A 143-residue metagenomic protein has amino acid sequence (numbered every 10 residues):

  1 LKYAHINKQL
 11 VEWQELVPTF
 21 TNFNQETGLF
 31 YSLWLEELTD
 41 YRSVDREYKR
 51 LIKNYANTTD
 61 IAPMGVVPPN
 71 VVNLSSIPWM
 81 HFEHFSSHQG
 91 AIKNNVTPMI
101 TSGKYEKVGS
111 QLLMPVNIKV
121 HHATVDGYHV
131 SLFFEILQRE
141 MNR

Functional and structural regions predicted by a protein language model:
L1-A4, L35, R42, N54 (+1 more regions): Active-site-proximal acidic secondary-structure segment that organizes catalysis
L1-P18: Hydrophobic "lid/gating" helix adjacent to the active-site nucleophile that controls access to an acyl-thioester pocket
L16, L29-Y31, M114-V116: Short amphipathic alpha-helical segments
L16-F23, S87: Short amphipathic alpha-helices and their capping loops
N24-W79: Helical lid/core segments from catalytic subdomains that handle acyl or acyl-like groups
A62, P69-S76, M80-L113: Flexible, Gly/Pro-enriched loop and linker segments at secondary-structure and domain junctions
P63-H84, A123-N142: Short flexible/disordered coil segments
